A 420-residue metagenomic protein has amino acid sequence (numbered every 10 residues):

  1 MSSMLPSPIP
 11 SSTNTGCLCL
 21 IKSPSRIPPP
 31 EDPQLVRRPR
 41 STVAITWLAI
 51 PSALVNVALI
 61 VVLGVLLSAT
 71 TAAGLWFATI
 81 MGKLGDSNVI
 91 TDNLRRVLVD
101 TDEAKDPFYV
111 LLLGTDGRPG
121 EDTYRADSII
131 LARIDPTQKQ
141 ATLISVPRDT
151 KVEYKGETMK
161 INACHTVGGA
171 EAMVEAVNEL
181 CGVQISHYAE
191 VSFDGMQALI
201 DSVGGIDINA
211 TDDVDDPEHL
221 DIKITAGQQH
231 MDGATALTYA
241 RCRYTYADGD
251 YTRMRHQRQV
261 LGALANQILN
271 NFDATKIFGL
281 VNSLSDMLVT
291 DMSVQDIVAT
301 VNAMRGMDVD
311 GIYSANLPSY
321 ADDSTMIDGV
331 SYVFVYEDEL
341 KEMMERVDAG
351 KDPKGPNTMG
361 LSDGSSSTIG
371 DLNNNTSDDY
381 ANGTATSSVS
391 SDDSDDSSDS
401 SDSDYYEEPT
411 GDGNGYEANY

Functional and structural regions predicted by a protein language model:
S2-S3, S7, S11-S12: Intrinsically disordered, low-complexity segments enriched in small polar residues
P6, G16-Y420: Non-catalytic, solvent-exposed segments at the cell envelope interface
